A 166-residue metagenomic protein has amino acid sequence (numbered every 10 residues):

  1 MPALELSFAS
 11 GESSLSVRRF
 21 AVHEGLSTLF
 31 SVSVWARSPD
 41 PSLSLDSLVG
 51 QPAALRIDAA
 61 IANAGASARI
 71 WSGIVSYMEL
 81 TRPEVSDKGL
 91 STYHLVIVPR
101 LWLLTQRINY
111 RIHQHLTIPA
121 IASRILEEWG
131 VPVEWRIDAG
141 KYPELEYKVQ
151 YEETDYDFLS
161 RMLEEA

Functional and structural regions predicted by a protein language model:
M1-A166: Amphipathic alpha-helical and helix-coil boundary elements used as assembly and membrane-proximal scaffolds
